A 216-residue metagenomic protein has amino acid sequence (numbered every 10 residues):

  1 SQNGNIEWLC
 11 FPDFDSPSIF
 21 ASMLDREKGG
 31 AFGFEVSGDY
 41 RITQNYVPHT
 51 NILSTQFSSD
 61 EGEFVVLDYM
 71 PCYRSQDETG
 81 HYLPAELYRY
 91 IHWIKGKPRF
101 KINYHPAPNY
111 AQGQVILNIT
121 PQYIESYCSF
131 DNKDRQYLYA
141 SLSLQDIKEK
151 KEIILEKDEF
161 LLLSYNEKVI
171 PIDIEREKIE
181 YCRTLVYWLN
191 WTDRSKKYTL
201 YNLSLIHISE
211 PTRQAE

Functional and structural regions predicted by a protein language model:
S1-L205: Terminal accessory carbohydrate-recognition/targeting modules of carbohydrate-active enzymes
I206-E216: Single conserved hydrophobic/aromatic residue that forms the stacking wall/gate of nucleotide- or nucleobase-binding
